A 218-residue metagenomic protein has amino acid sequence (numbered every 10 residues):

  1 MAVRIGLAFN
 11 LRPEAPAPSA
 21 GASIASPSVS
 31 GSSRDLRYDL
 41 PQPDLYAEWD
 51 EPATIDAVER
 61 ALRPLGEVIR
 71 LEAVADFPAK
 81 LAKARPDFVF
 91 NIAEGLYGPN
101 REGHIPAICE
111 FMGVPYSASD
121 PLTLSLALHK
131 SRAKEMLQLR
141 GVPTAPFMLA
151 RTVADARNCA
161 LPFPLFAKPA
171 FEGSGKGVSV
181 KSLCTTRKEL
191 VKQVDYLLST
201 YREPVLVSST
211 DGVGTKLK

Functional and structural regions predicted by a protein language model:
A2-A8, Y38, A82-R85, S125-L206: Active-site nucleotide/adenylate-binding loops and adjacent lid/helix of ATP-dependent enzymes
A2-V29: Short, solvent-exposed beta-strand-terminating loops
N10-P13, E94-L96, A170-E172, G212-V213: Short glycine-rich anion-binding loops that position phosphate/pyrophosphate groups of nucleotides and phosphorylated
E14-S19, G173-K176, K216-L217: Short acidic/His/Gly/Ser-rich catalytic and metal-binding motifs that mark active-site loops of diverse hydrolases
S23-A25, I105-I108, L183: Glycine-rich, phosphate-binding/catalytic loops in enzymes
S32-P146: Conserved N-proximal alpha/beta basic substrate-recognition cap immediately N-terminal to, or forming the N-lobe
V89, F166, K216-K218: Short hydrophobic-acidic sequence motifs that mark active-site Asp/Glu residues
S208-L217: Glycine-rich phosphate/pyrophosphate-binding loop regions near the starts of catalytic domains
